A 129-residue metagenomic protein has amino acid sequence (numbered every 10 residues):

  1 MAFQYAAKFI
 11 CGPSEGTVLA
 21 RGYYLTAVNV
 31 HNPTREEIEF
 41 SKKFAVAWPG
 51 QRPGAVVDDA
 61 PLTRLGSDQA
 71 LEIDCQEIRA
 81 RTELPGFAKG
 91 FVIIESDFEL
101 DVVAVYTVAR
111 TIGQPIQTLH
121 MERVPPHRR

Functional and structural regions predicted by a protein language model:
M1-P33, A104-R129: Conserved functional hotspot residues at active sites or interaction interfaces
Y23, E37-E39, F87-K89: A general secondary-structure signal for short beta-strands and their flanking turns/coil in non-transmembrane regions
V28, F40, V92: Short, structured motif recognition centered on aromatic/hydrophobic residues
H31-V57: Short acidic, flexible loop segments centered on an aromatic residue
T34, C75-L119: Hydrophobic, ordered structural segments
W48-K89: Intrinsically disordered, low-complexity Pro/Gly/Ser/Thr-rich segments with frequent PxxP/GP/PP motifs and embedded
